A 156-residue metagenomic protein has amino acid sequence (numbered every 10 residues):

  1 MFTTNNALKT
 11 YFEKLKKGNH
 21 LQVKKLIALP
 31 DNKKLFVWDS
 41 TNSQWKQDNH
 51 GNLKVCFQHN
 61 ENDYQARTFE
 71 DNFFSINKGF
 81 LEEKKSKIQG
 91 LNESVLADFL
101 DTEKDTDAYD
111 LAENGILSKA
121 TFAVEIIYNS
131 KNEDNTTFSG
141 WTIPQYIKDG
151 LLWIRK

Functional and structural regions predicted by a protein language model:
M1-K156: Acidic, divalent-metal-binding catalytic cores of TOPRIM and closely related two-metal-ion phosphodiester/pyrophosphate
